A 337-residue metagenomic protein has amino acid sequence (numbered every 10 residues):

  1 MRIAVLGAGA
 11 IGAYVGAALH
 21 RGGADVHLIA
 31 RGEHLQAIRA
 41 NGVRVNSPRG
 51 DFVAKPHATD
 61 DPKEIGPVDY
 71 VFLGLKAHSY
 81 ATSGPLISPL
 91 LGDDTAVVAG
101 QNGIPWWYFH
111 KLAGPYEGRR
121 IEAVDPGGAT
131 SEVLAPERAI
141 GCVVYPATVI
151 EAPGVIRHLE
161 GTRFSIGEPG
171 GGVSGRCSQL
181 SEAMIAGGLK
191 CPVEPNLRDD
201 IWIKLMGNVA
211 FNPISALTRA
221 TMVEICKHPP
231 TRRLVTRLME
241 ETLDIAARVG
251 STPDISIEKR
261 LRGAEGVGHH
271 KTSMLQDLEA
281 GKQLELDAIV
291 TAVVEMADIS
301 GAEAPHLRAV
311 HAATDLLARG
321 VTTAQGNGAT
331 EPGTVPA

Functional and structural regions predicted by a protein language model:
M1, D69, T162: Nucleotide donor/acceptor-binding cores
M1-G50: NAD(P)+-binding Rossmann beta1-loop-alpha1 motif at the extreme N-terminus of oxidoreductases
A37, L90, A129-K204, A216-D254: Internal alpha-helical scaffold of NAD(P)-dependent oxidoreductase catalytic cores
F52-E151: Rossmann-like NAD(P)(H) cofactor-binding subdomain of soluble oxidoreductases
A58, L91, P105-E117, I156-E168 (+2 more regions): Helix-loop-beta segment of a Rossmann-like dinucleotide-binding subdomain
E224, R232-A337: NAD(P)-dependent Rossmann-like dehydrogenase/reductase catalytic/cofactor-binding core
